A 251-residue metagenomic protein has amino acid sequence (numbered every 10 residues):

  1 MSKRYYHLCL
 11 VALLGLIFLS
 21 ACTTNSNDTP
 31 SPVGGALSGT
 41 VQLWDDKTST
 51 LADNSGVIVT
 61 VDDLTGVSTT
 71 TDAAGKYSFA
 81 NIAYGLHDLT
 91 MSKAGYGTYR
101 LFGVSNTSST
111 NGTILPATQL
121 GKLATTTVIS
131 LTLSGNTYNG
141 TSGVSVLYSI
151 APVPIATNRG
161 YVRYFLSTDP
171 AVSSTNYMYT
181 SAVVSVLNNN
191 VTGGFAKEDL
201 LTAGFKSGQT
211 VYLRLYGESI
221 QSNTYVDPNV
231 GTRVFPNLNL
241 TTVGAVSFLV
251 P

Functional and structural regions predicted by a protein language model:
M1-D46: Bacterial Sec-dependent N-terminal signal peptides
N27, T107-T132, V246-P251: Extracellular beta-sheet/turn segments enriched in Thr/Pro/Gly and aliphatic residues
G35-L37, W44-D63, T157-G160: Short, ordered, surface-exposed loop/turn motifs in non-cytosolic proteins
T50-S55, V153-Y179: Solvent-exposed loop/turn segments flanking beta-strands in beta-repeat/beta-sandwich domains
D63-K76: Short, acidic Ser/Thr/Gly-rich low-complexity loop/linker segments typical of extracellular and cell-surface proteins
G75, G85-L101: A short, solvent-exposed beta-strand micro-motif common in secreted/extracellular proteins
G95-L120, N223-T242: Structured interaction patches on ligand/partner-binding surfaces of diverse proteins
T202-V226: Beta-strand-rich modules
